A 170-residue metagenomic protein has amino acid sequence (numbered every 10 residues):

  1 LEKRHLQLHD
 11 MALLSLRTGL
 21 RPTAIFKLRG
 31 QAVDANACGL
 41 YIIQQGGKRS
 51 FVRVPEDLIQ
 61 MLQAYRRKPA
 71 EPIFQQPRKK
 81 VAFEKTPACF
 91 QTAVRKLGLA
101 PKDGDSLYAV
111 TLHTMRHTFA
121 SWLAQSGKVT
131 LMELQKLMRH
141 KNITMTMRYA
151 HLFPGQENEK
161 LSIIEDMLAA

Functional and structural regions predicted by a protein language model:
L1-P22, F26, K48, K68: Basic, Lys/Arg- and aromatic-enriched nucleic-acid-binding interface segment
Q7-H9, P87, R116-H117: Short, leucine-enriched amphipathic alpha-helices that occur as contiguous helical runs
L13, R17-A24, T114-K141, R148: C-terminal catalytic core of tyrosine-transesterase DNA break-rejoin enzymes
K27, A35, R148-H151: Phosphate-coordinating loops and pocket residues in cytosolic domains that bind phosphorylated ligands
A37, A70, Q76-R78, I163-A170: C-terminal secondary-structure termini that scaffold catalytic or DNA-interacting sites
I43-G47, D57, M138-I163: Catalytic-site neighborhood detector that most strongly recognizes the C-terminal catalytic loop/helix of tyrosine
Q44-A64, A70-T92, T111: C-terminal catalytic core of Y-nucleophile DNA break-rejoin enzymes
G98-A109: Short helix/loop segment immediately N-terminal to the Walker
